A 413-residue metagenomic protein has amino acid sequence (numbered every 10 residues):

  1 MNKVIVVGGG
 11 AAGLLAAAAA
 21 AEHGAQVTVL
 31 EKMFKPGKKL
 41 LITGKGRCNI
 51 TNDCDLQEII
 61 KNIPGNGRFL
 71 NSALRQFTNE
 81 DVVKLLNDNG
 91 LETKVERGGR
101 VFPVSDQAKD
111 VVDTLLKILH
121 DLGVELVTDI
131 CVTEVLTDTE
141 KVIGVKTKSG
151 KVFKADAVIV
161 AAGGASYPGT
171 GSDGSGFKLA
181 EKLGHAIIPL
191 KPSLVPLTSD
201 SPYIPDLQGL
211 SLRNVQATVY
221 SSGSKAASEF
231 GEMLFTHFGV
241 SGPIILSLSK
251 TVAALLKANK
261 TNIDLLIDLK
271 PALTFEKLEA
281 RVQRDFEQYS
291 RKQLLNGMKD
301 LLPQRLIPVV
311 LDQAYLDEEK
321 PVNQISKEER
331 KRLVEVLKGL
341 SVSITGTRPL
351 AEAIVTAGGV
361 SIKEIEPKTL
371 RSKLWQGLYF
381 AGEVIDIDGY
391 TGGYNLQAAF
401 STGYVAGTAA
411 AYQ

Functional and structural regions predicted by a protein language model:
N2-V29, A406-A411: N-terminal Rossmann-like FAD-binding beta1-loop-alpha1 element of flavoenzymes
I5-V7, L30, V132, V145 (+3 more regions): Short hydrophobic core segments
A21-K45: Glycine-rich FAD pyrophosphate-binding loop
F34-P36, L41-I42, I50, L56-Q57 (+3 more regions): An anion/pyrophosphate-binding glycine-rich loop and adjacent beta-alpha core in soluble alpha-beta enzymes
R47-V95: Glycine-rich active-site loop/strand segments that organize a redox cofactor
Q76-A157: Feature captures the FAD/FMN-dependent oxidoreductase FAD-binding
V127-I130, E134, P308-D388: A glycine-rich dinucleotide-binding beta-alpha-beta segment and adjacent secondary-structure elements that constitute
F153, A157-Y203: Glycine-rich loop(s) and the adjacent beta-strand/alpha-helix scaffold that form part
